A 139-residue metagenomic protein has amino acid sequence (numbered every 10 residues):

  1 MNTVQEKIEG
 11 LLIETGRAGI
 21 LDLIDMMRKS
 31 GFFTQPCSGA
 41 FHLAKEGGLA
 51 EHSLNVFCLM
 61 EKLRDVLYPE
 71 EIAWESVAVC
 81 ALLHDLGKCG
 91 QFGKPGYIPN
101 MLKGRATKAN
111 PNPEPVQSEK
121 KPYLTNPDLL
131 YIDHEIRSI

Functional and structural regions predicted by a protein language model:
M1-Q35: Non-catalytic interface/linker regions that flank or bridge core catalytic/transmembrane domains
L21-R28, L54, W74, A78: Short, well-structured alpha-helical segments
G39-E51, C58, L63-I139: Divalent metal-dependent catalytic cores for phosphoryl transfer on phosphate-bearing substrates
